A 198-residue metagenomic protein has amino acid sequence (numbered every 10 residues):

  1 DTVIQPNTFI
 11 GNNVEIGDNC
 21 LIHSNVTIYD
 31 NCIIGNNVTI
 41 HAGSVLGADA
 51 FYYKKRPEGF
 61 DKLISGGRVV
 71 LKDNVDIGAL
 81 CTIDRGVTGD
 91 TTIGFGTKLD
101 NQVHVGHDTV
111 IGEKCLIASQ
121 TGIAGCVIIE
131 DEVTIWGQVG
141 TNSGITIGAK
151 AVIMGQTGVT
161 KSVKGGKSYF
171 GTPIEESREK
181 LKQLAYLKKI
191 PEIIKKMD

Functional and structural regions predicted by a protein language model:
T2-E176: Structural signal for interior beta-strand "rungs" in well-ordered beta-sheet cores of soluble enzyme domains
I174-D198: Long, leucine- and charge-enriched amphipathic alpha-helices that form heptad-repeat coiled-coil/leucine-zipper-like
